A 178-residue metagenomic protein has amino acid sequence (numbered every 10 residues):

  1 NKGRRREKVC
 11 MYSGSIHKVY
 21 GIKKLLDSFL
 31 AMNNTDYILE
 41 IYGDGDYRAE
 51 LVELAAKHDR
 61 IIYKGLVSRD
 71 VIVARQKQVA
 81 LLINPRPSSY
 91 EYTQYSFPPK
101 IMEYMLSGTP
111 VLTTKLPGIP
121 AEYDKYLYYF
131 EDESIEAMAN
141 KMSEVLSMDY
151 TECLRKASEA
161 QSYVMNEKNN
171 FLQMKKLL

Functional and structural regions predicted by a protein language model:
G3-F29, E40: Conserved donor-binding/catalytic core segment of Leloir-type glycosyltransferases
I22, L26-I62: A conserved nucleotide-sugar
A49-Q76, L81: Nucleotide-activated donor-binding/catalytic signature segment of Leloir-type glycosyltransferases, i.e., the conserved
V73, Q94-L106, P117-P120: Short alpha-helical segment that forms part of, or immediately flanks, the ligand-binding pocket in carbohydrate-active
Q76-Y95, T109: Acidic donor-binding loop of glycosyltransferase active sites
N84-R86, S107, T114-K115, A121 (+1 more regions): Conserved acidic donor-binding loop of glycosyltransferase catalytic domains
L127-E136, S143-Y150: Conserved acidic donor-binding segment of nucleotide-sugar-dependent glycosyltransferases
Y150-L178: A charged, aromatic-enriched C-terminal amphipathic alpha-helix characteristic of glycosyltransferases across folds
